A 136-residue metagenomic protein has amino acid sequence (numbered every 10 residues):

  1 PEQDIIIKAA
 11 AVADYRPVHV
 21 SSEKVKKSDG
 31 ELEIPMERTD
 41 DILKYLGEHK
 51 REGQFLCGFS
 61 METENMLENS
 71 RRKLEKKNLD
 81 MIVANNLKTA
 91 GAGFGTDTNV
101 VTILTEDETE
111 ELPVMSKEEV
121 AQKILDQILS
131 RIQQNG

Functional and structural regions predicted by a protein language model:
P1-M61, N65-G136: A cross-family phosphate/adenosyl-ligand binding-site feature
